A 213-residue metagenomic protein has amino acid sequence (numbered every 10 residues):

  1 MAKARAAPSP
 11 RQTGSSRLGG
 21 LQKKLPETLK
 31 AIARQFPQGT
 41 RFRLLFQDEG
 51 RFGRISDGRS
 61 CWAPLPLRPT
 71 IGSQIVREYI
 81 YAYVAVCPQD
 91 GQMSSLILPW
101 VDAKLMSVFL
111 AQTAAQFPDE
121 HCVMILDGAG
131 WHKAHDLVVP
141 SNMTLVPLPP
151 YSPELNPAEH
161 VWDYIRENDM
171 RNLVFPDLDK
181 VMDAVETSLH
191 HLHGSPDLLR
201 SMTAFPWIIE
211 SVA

Functional and structural regions predicted by a protein language model:
M1-A213: Short functional hotspots at interaction and active-site rims
